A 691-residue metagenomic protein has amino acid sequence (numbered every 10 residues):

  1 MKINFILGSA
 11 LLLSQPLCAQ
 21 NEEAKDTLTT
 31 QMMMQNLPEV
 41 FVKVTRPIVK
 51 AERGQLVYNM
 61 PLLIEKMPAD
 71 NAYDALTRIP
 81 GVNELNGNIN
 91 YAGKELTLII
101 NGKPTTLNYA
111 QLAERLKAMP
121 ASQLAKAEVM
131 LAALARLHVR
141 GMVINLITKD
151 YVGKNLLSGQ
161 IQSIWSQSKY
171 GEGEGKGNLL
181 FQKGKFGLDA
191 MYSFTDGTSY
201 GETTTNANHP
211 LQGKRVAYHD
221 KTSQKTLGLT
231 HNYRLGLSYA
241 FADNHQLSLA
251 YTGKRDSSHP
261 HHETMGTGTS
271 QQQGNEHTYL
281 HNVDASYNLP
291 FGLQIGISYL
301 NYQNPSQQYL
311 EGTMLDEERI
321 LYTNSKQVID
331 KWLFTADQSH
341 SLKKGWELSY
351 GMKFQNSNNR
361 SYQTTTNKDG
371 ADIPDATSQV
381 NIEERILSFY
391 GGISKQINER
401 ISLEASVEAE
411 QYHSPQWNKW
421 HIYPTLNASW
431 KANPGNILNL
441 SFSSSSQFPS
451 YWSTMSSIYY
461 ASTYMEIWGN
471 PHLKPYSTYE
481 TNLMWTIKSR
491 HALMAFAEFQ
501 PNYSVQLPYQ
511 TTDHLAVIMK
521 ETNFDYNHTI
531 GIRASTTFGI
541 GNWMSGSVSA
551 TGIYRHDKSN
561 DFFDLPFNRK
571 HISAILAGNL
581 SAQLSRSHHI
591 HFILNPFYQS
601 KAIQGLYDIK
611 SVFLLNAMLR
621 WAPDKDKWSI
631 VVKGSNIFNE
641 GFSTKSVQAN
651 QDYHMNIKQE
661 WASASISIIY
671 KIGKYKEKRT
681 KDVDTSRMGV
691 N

Functional and structural regions predicted by a protein language model:
G8, K570-N691: Conserved C-terminal beta-signal and adjacent last beta-strands/turns of outer-membrane beta-barrel proteins
N21-I64, E84-N86, G93: Short, acidic, small-residue-rich periplasmic hinge/interaction motif at the N-terminus of Gram-negative outer-membrane
L28, K43, A72-A75, L112-E114 (+3 more regions): N-terminal periplasmic accessory domains that precede and gate Gram-negative outer-membrane beta-barrel machines
Y73-N108: Extracytoplasmic beta-strand/coil segments of soluble accessory domains associated with Gram-negative outer-membrane
T105-A132: Short acidic/polar hinge/loop motifs at secondary-structure boundaries that mediate gating or recognition
L137-I144, V152-T203, G228-H231: Outer-membrane beta-barrel translocator/receptor signature
T230-D256, Q273-P424, S429-G435, S489-A497 (+2 more regions): Face-selective signature of the C-terminal outer-membrane beta-barrel domain
S446-M494, F499-P501, M519-G531, G539 (+1 more regions): Outer-membrane beta-barrel signature, preferentially recognizing the C-terminal barrel domain of Gram-negative
